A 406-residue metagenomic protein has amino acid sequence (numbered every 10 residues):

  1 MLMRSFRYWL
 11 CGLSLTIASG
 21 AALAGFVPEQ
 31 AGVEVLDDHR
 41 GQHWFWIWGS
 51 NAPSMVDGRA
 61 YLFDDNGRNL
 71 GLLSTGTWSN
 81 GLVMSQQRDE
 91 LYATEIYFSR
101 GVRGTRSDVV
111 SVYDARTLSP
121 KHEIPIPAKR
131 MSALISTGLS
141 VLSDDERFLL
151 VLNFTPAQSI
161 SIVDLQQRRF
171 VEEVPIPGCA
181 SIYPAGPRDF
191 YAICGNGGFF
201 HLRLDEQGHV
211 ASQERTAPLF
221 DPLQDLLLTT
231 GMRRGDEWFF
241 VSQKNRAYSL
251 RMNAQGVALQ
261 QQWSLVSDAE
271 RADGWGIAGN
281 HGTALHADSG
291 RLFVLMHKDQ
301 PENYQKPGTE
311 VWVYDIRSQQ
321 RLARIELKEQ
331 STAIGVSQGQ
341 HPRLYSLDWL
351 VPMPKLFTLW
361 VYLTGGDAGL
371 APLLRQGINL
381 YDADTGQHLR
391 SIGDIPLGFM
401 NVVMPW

Functional and structural regions predicted by a protein language model:
L2-L10: Bacterial N-terminal signal peptides that target proteins for export
A18-A22: N-terminal signal peptide c-region/cleavage motif recognized by signal peptidases
L23-W406: Predominantly soluble domains enriched in secretory-pathway, periplasmic, or organellar proteins
